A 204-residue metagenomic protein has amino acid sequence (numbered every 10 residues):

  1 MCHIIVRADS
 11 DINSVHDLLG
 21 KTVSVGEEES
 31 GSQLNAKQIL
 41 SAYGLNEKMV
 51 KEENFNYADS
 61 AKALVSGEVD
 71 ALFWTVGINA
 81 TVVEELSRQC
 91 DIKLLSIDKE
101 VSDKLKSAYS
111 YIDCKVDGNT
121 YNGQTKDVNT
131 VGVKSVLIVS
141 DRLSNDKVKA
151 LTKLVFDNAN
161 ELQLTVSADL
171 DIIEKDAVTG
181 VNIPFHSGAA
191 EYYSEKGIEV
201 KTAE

Functional and structural regions predicted by a protein language model:
M1-S66, N160, K175, T179 (+1 more regions): Bilobed "Venus flytrap"/periplasmic-binding protein-like clamshell domains and structurally analogous long
R7, N13, Y111, V116 (+4 more regions): Residue-level signal for pocket-adjacent positions within structured domains
S10, E47-V139, L143: Pocket-lining segment of extracytoplasmic ligand-binding domains
T22-S24, D70, E199: Residue-level detector of anion-binding/catalytic polar loops
Q33, K37, Y121-V128, L162 (+1 more regions): N-proximal short alpha-helices
Y43, T130, D171-I172: Generic signal for short, ordered secondary-structure residues within or immediately flanking folded domains
F55, D59, V65-S66, V76-L94 (+2 more regions): An extracytoplasmic/periplasmic, membrane-proximal ligand-sensing/linker region
